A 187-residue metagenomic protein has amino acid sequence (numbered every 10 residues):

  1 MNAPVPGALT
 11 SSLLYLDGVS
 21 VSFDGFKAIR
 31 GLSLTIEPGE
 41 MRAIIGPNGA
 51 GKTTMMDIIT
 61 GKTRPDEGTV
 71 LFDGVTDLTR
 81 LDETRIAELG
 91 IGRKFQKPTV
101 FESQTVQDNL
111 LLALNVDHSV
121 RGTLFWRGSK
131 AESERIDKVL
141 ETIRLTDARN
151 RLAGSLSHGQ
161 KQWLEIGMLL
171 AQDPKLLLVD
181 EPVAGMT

Functional and structural regions predicted by a protein language model:
I45-P47: The feature captures the beta-strand-to-loop junction immediately N-terminal to the Walker
T60: Helix-to-loop junction immediately C-terminal to a conserved catalytic motif
T69-L89, L124-G128: ABC ATPase NBD Q-loop/coupling interface
T79-R80, V139-S155: Conserved ABC nucleotide-binding domain
D173: Conserved catalytic motifs of ABC-family nucleotide-binding domains
L177-E181: Catalytic Walker B motif of ABC-type/P-loop ATPase nucleotide-binding domains
